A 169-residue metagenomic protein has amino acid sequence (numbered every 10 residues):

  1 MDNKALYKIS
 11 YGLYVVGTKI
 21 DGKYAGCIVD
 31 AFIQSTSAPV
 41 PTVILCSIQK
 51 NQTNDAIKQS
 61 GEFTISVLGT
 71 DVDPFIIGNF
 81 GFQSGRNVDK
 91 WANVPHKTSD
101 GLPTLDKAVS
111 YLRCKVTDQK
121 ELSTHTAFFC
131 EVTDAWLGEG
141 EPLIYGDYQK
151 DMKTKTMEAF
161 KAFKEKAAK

Functional and structural regions predicted by a protein language model:
M1-K169: Basic, polyanion-binding surface patches
